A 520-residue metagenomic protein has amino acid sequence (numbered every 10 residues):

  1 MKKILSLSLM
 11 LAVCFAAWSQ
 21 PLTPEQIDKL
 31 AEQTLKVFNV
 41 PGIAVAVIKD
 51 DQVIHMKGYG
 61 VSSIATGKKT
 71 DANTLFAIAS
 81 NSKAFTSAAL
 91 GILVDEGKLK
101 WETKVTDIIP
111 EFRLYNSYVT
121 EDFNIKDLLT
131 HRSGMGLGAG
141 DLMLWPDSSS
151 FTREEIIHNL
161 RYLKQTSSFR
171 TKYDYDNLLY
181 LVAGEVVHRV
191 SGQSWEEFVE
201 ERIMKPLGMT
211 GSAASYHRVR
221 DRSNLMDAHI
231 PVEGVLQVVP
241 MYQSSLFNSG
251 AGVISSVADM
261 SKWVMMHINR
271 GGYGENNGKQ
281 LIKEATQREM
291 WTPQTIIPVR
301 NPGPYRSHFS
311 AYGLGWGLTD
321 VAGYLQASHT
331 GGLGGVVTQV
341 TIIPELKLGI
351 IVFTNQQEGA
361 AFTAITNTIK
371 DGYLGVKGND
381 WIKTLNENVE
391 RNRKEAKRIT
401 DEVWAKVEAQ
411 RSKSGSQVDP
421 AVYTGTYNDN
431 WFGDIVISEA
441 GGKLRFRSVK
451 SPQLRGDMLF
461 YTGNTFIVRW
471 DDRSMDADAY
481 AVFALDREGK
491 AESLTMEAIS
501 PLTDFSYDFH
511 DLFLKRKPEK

Functional and structural regions predicted by a protein language model:
M1-L22: Bacterial Sec-dependent N-terminal signal peptides
K2-K3, K49, K83: A general lysine-centric signal
S6, C14, A44, S80-S82 (+2 more regions): Short linear Ser/Thr-Pro motifs
S8, V47, F112, R132 (+3 more regions): Residues that line or immediately flank small-molecule/substrate-binding pockets and catalytic motifs
F15, P24, S82-S87, D122 (+3 more regions): Short alpha-helical patches at coil-to-helix transitions and adjacent helical residues in well-structured domains
Q20-K57, M143, D147, H158 (+4 more regions): Catalytic loop of the DD-peptidase/beta-lactamase superfamily, centered on the K-T-G motif and neighboring
V37, V61-N177, G184, S191-Q193 (+6 more regions): Active-site-proximal loop and beta-strand segments within enzyme catalytic domains
